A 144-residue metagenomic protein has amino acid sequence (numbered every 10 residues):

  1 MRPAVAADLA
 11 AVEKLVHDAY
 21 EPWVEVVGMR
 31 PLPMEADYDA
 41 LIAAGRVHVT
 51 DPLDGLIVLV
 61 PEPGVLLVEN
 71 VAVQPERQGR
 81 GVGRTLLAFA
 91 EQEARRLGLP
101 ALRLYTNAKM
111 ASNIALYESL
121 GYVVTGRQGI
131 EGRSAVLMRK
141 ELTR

Functional and structural regions predicted by a protein language model:
P3-E76, R84-E93, L97, V124-G132 (+1 more regions): Acetyl-CoA-dependent GNAT
Q74-E76, R80, A108-K109: Active-site acidic-Proline motif in GNAT/NAT acetyltransferases
P100-L120, G126-R144: C-terminal "cap" of GNAT-fold acetyltransferases
